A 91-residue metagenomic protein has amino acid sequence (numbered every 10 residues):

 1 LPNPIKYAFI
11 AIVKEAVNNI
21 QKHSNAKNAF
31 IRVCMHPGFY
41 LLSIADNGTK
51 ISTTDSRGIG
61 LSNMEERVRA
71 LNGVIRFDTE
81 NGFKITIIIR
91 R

Functional and structural regions predicted by a protein language model:
L1-R91: Coiled-coil dimerization/phosphotransfer module
